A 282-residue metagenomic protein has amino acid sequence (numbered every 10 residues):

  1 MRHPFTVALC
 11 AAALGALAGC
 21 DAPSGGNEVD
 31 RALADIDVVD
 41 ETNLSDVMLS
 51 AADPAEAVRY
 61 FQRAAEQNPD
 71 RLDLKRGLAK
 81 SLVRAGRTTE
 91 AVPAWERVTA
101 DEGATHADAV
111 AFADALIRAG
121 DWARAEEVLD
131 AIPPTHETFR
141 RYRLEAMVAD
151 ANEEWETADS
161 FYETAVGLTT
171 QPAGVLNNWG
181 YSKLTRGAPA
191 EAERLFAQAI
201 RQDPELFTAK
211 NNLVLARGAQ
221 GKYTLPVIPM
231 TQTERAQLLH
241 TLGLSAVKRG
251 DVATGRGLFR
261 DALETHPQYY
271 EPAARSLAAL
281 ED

Functional and structural regions predicted by a protein language model:
C20-G77, R84-T89, P93: N-terminal leader/linker segments that initiate helical-solenoid repeat arrays
Q67, A100-E102, I132-H136, G167-L168 (+3 more regions): Structural marker of alpha-solenoid helical repeat scaffolds
L72-D73, T105-A107, E137-R140, W155 (+5 more regions): Helix-start (N-cap) detector for alpha-helical repeat units in TPR-like alpha-solenoids, especially tetratricopeptide
G77, A111, L144-E145, N178 (+3 more regions): Canonical tetratricopeptide repeat
